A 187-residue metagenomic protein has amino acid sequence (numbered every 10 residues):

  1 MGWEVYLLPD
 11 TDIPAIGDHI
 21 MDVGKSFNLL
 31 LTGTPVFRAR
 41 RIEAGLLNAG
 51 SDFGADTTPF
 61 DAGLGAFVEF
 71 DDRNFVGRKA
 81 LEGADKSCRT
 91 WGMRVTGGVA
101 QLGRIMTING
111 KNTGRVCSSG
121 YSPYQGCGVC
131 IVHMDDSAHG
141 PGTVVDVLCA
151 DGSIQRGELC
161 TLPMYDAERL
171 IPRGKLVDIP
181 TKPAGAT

Functional and structural regions predicted by a protein language model:
M1-T187: Conserved, structured C-terminal
